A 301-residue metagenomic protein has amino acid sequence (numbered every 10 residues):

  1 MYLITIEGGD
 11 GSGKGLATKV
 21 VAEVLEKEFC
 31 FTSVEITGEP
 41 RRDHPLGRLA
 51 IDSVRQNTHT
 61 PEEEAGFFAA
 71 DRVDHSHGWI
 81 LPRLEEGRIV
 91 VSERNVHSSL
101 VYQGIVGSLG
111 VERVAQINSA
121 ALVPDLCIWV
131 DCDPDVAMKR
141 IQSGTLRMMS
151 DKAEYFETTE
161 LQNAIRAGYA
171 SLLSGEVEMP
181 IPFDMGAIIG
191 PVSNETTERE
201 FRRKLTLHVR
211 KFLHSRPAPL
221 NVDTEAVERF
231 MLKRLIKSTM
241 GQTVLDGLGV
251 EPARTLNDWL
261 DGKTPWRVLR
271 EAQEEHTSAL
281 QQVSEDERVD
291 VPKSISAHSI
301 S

Functional and structural regions predicted by a protein language model:
L3: Walker A (P-loop) ATP-phosphate-binding motif of ABC ATPase nucleotide-binding domains
I6: Hydrophobic anchor at the beta1->P-loop junction of P-loop NTPases
G11-S12: ATP-binding Walker
G15: Walker A/P-loop
V20-A22, M138-A272, H276, L280-V283: NTP-dependent small-molecule kinase module
F31-S119: ATP-dependent small-molecule kinase phosphotransfer cores that center on conserved nucleotide phosphate-binding segments
S99-G168: A glycine- and Lys/Arg-enriched "phosphate-lid" helix/loop adjacent to the NTP-binding pocket of small-molecule kinases
K293-S301: Non-Sec secretion/translocation targeting segments of pathogen effectors
